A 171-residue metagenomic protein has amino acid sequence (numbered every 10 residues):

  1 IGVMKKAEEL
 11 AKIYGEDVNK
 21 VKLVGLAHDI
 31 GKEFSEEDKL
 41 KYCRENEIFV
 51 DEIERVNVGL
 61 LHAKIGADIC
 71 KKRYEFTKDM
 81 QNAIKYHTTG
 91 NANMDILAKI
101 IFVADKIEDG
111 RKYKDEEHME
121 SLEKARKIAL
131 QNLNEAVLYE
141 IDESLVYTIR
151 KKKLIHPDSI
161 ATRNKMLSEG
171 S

Functional and structural regions predicted by a protein language model:
E8-V137: Divalent metal-dependent catalytic cores for phosphoryl transfer on phosphate-bearing substrates
L133-D142, T148: Helix-rich interaction surfaces within compact, conserved domain-sized segments that mediate assembly or partner
E143-S171: Charged phosphate-binding loop/patch that engages nucleotide di/tri-phosphates or the phosphate backbone of nucleic
